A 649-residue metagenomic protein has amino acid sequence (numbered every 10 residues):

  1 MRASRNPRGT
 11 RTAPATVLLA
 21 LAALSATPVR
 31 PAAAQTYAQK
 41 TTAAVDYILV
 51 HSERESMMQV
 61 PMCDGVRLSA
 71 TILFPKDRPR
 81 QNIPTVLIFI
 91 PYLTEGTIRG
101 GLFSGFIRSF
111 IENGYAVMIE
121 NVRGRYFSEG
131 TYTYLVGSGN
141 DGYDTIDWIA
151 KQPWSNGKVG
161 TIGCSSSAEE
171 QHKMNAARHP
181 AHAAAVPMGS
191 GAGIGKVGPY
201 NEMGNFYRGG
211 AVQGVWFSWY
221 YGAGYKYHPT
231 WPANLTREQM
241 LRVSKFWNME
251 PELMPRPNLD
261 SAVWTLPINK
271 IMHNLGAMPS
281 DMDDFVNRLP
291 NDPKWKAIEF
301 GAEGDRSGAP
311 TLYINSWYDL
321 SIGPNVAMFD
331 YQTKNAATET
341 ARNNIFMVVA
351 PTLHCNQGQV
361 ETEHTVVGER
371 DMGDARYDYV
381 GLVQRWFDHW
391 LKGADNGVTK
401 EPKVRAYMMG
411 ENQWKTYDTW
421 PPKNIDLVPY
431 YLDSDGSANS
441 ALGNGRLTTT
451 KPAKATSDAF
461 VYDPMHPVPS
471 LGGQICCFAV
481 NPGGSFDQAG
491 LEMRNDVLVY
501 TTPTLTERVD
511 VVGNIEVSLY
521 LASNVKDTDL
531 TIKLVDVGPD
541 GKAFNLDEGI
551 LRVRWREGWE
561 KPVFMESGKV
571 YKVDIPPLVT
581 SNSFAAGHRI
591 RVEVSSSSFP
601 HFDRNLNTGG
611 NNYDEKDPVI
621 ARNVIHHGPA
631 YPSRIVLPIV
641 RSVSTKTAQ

Functional and structural regions predicted by a protein language model:
T41-R78, T501, L505-E507: N-terminal cap/lid segment of alpha/beta-hydrolase-fold proteins
D77-A150, P199-Y200, F206, G358-R370 (+4 more regions): Cap/lid segment of the alpha/beta-hydrolase catalytic domain
E112, A176-R178, A184-R306: Accessory cap/linker subdomain of secreted extracellular hydrolases
W154-S165: Alpha/beta-hydrolase fold nucleophile elbow
A168-H179: Short glycine-enriched nucleophile-adjacent loop and the immediately C-terminal alpha-helix near the catalytic center
L235-K270, Q357, T362-Q649: C-terminal, loop-rich substrate-recognition/catalytic regions characterized by aromatic stacking residues
Y313-N315: Short beta-strand/loop motif that positions the catalytic acidic residue of the alpha/beta-hydrolase fold
G323-I345: Active-site-adjacent alpha-helix of alpha/beta-hydrolase-fold enzymes
